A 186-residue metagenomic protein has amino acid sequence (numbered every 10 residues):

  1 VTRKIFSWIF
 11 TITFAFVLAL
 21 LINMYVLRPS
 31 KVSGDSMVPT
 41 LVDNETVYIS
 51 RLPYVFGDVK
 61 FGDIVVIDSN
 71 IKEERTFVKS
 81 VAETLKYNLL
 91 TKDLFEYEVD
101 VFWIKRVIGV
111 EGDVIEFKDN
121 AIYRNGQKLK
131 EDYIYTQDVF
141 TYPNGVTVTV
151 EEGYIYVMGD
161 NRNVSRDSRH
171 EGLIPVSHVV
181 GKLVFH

Functional and structural regions predicted by a protein language model:
T2-F6, Y25, P39, D43-H186: Soluble "head" domains of membrane/secretory-pathway proteins
W8-Y25: Hydrophobic membrane-insertion alpha-helices, especially the h-region of bacterial N-terminal signal peptides
F14, L18, S33, D58: Hydrophobic (often cysteine-bearing) scaffold residues that line and stabilize catalytic clefts of nucleotide/cofactor
V26-S33, M37: Signal peptide cleavage region of secreted peptide precursors
